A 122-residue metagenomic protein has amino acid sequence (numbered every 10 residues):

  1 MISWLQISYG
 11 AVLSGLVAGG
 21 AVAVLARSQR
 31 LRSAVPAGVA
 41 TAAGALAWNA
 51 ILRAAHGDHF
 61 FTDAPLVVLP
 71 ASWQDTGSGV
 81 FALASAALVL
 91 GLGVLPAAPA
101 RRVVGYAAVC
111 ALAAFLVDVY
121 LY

Functional and structural regions predicted by a protein language model:
M1-V39, A45-Y122: Juxtamembrane/disordered regions of integral membrane proteins
